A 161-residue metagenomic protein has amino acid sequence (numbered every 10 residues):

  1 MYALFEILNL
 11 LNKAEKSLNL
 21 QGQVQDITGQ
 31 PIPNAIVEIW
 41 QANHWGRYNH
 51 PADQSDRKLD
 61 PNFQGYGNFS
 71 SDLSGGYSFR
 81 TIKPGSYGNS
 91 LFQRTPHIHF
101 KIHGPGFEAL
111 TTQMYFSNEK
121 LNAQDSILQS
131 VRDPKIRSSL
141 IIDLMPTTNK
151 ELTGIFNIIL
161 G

Functional and structural regions predicted by a protein language model:
M1-I141, M145-G161: Beta-strand-dominated extracellular/periplasmic modules and repeats in secreted or surface-exposed proteins
